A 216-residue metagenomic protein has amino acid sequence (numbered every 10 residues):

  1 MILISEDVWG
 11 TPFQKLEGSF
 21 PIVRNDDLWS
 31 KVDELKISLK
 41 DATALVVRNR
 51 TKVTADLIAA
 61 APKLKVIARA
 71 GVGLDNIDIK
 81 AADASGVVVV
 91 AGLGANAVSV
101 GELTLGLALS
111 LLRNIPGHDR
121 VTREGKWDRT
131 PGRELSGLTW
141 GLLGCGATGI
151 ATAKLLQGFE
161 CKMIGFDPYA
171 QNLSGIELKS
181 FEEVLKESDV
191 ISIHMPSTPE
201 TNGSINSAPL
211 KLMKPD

Functional and structural regions predicted by a protein language model:
M1-A42, E160, I164: N-terminal glycine-/charge-rich "phosphate-binding" loop or analogous flexible N-terminal tail
I4, W140-L142: Hydrophobic Val/Ile/Leu positions in short beta-strands of Rossmann-like dinucleotide-binding domains
S5, V47-R48, A70, H194-S197: Short, well-ordered coil/turn residues at beta-beta hairpins and beta-strand->alpha-helix junctions within
K52-I58, K162, P168-D216: Rossmann-like adenosine-cofactor binding region
K63-I77, L212-D216: ADP-ribose/adenylate-binding Rossmann-like module
D75-V87: Rossmann-fold NAD(P)-binding glycine/threonine-rich loop
S85, G92-T139, A151-K154, G158 (+1 more regions): Phosphate-binding beta-alpha-beta segment of Rossmann-like dinucleotide-binding domains, i.e., the NAD(P)
T148: Hydrophobic/small residue at the entry helix of a nucleotide-binding pocket
